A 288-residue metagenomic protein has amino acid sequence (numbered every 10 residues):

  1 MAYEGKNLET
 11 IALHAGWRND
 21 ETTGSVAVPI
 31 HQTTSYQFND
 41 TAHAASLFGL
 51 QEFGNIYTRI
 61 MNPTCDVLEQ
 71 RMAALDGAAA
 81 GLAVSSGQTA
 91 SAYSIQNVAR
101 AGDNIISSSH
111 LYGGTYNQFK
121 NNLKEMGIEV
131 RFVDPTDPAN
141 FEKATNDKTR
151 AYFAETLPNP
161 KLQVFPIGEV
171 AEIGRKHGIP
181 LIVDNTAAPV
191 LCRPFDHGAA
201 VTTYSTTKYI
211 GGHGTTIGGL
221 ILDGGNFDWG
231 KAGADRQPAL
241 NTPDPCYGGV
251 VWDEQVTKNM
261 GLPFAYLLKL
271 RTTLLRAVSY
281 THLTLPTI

Functional and structural regions predicted by a protein language model:
M1-N55: N-terminal glycine-rich, Lys/His-bearing helix-loop that initiates the first secondary-structure elements of many
G24, M72, A90, I105 (+4 more regions): Buried hydrophobic positions in well-ordered alpha/beta secondary-structure cores of metabolic enzymes
S35, D40-A92, G114-N122: Conserved N-terminal alpha-helix of the aminotransferase class I/II PLP-enzyme fold
N97-T115, D134: Conserved PLP-anchoring active-site segment centered on the Schiff-base-forming lysine
N117-E169: PLP-dependent aminotransferase-class I/II
L157-P180, P189-R193: Active-site core of PLP-dependent enzymes with the aminotransferase class I/II
Y204-I217, G225-C246, T273-V278: Active-site PLP-lysine loop of aminotransferase-like
T281-T287: Conserved small/polar residues in nucleotide/adenosyl-binding loops
